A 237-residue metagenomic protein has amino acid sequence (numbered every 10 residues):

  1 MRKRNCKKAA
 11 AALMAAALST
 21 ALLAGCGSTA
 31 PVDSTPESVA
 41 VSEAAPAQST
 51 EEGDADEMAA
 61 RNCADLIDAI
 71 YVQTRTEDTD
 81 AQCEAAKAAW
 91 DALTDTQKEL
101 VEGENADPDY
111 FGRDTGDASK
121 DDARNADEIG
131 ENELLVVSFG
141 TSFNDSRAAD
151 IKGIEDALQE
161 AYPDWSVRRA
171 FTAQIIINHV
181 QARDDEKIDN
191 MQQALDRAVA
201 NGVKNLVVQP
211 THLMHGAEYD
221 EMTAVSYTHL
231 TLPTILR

Functional and structural regions predicted by a protein language model:
M1-A10: Bacterial Sec-dependent N-terminal signal peptides
A15-A21: Bacterial N-terminal signal peptides
A24-G25: C-terminal motif of bacterial Sec signal peptides marking the signal peptidase cleavage site
P31-M58, Y110-A118, D122-A123: N-terminal, intrinsically disordered, polar/charged segments of Gram-positive cell-envelope systems that serve as
E51-G112: Beta-rich interaction/scaffold domains
W165-R183: Short connector loops at secondary-structure junctions
D184-R197: Glycine-rich, highly charged phosphate/nucleotide-binding loops
H229-L236: Single conserved hydrophobic/aromatic residue that forms the stacking wall/gate of nucleotide- or nucleobase-binding
